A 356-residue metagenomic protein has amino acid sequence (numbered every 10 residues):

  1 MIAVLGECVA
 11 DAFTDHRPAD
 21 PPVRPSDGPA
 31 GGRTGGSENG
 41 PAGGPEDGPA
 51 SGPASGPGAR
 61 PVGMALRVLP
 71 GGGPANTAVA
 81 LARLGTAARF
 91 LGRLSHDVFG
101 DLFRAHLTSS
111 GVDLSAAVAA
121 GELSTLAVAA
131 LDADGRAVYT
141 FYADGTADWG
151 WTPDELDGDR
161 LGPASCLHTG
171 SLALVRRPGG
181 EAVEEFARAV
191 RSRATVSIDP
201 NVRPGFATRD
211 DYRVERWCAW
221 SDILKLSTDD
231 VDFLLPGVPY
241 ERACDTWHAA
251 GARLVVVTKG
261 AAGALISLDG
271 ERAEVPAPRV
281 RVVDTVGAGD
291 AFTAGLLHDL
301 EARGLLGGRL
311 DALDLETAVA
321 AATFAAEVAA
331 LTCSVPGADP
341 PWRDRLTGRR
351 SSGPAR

Functional and structural regions predicted by a protein language model:
M1-L5, H106-T108, L114-A116, A133-R272 (+2 more regions): Ribokinase/PfkB-type carbohydrate-kinase core domain
I2-A3, T14-H16, S51-S55, P236 (+1 more regions): Conserved phosphate-binding/catalytic region of the ribokinase-like
E7, G92-H96, N201: Cofactor-binding loop segments of dinucleotide-utilizing enzymes, especially the Rossmann-like FAD- and NAD(P)+-binding
C8, G73, L172, P200 (+1 more regions): Active-site metal-binding loops of divalent metal-dependent hydrolases
D11-D15, V62: Short N-terminal binding/cap micro-motifs at the start of the first secondary-structure element
A19-G31, G35, D47, A54-A127 (+2 more regions): Substrate-binding N-lobe of the ribokinase-like
A65-G72, V98, W151, E155 (+5 more regions): Residues at secondary-structure transition points
